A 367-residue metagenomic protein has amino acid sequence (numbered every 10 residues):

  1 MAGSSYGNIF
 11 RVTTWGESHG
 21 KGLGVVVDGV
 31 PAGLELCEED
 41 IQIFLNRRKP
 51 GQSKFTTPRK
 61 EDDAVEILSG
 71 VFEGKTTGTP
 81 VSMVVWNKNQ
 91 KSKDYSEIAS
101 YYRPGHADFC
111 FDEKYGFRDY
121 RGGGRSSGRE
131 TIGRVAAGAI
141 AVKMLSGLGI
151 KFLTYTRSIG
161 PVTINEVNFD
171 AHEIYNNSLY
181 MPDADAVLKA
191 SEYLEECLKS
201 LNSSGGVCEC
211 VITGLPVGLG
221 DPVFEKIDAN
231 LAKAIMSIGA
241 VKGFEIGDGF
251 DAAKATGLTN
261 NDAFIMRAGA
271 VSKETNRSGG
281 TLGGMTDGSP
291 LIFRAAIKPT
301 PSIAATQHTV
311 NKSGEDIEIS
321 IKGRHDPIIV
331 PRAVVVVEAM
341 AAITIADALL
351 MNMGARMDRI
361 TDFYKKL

Functional and structural regions predicted by a protein language model:
M1-R59: N-terminal, positively charged regions that mediate nucleic acid binding
R11, S302-L367: Internal helix-turn-beta structural module
R11-T14, D119-E130, V217-D221, N276-T281 (+1 more regions): A short glycine/serine-rich beta->alpha loop
W15-K21, L201-S204, C208-D316: Glycine-rich anion/phosphate-binding loop at the beta-strand->alpha-helix junction
K21-G33, G128-I150, E225, A229-K233 (+3 more regions): Alpha-helical support elements that line or immediately flank enzyme active sites and cofactor-binding pockets
F44-P104, D108: Glycine-rich, N-terminal phosphate-binding loop and its surrounding beta-alpha-beta segment
A99-G124, Q307-P327: Short acidic, glycine/tyrosine-flanked loop/strand segments centered on an H-E-D-like triad
E113-V223: Glycine-rich, mobile lid/loop segments that gate access to catalytic sites or pores
